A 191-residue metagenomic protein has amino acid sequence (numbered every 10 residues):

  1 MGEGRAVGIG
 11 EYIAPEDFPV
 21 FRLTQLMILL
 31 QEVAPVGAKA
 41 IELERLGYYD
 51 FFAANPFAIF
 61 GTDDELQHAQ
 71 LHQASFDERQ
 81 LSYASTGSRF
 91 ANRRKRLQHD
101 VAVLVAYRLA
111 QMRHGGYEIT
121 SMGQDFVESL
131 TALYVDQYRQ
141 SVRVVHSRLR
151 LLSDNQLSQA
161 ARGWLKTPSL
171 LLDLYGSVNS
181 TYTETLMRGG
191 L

Functional and structural regions predicted by a protein language model:
G2-Y83: Short, amphipathic alpha-helical interface elements at domain boundaries that mediate macromolecular binding
L26, R96-R108: Basic amphipathic alpha-helical segments that dock to polyanions
R45, R93-D100, G123: Amphipathic alpha-helical interface surfaces
Y48-N55, V103-A106, M122-S129: Alpha-helical scaffold segments in carbohydrate-active enzymes
G87: Anion-binding and metal-coordination hotspots
Q111-L149: Accessory beta->alpha helical hairpin/"wing" motif in late/C-terminal subdomains of nucleic-acid enzymes
V135-L191: Exposed, interaction-prone assembly regions rather than primary DNA-binding/catalytic cores
